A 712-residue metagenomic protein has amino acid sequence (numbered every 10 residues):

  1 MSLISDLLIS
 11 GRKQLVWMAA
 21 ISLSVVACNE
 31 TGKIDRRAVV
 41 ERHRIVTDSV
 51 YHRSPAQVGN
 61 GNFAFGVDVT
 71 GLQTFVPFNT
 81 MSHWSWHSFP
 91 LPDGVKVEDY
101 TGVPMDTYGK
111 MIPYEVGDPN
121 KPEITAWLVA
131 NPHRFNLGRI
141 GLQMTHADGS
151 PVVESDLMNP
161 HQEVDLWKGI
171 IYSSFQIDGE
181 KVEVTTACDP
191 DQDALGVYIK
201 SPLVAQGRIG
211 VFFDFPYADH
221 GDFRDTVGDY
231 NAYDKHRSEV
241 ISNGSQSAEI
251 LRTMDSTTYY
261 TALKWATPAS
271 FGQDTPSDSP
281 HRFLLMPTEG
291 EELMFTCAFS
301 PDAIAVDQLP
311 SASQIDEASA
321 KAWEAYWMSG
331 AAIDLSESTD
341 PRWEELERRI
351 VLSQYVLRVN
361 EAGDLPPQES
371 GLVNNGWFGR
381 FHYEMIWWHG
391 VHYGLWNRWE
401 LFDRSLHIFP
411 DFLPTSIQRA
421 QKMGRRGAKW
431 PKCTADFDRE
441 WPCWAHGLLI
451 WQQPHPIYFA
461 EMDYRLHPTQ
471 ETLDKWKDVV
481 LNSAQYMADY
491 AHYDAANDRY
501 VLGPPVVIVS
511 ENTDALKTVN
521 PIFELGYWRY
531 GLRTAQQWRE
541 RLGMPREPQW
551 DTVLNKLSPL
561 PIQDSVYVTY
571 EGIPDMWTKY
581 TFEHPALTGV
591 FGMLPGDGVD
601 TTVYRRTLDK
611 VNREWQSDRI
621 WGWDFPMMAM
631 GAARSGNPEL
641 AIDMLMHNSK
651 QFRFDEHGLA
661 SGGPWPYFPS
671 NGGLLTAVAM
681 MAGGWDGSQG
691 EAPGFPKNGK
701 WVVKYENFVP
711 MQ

Functional and structural regions predicted by a protein language model:
S2-V16: Bacterial N-terminal signal peptides that target proteins for export
V16-L23: Sec-dependent N-terminal signal peptides
V25-A27: C-terminal motif of bacterial Sec signal peptides marking the signal peptidase cleavage site
N29-R380, W399, P410-T415: Acidic/polar, glycine-enriched structural segments that form the non-catalytic walls/loops of the carbohydrate-binding
Q73, P92, H382-Q418, D436-R439 (+3 more regions): Active-site core of glycosidic bond-cleaving carbohydrate-active enzymes
V129-V153, Q537, G672-F708: Catalytic cores of secreted or luminal carbohydrate-active enzymes
P366-R380, W430-L448, G503-P521, Q651-G663: Acidic/His metal-coordination segments adjacent to aromatic residues that form catalytic metal sites in metalloenzymes
Y486-W538: Acidic/histidine-rich catalytic neighborhood
